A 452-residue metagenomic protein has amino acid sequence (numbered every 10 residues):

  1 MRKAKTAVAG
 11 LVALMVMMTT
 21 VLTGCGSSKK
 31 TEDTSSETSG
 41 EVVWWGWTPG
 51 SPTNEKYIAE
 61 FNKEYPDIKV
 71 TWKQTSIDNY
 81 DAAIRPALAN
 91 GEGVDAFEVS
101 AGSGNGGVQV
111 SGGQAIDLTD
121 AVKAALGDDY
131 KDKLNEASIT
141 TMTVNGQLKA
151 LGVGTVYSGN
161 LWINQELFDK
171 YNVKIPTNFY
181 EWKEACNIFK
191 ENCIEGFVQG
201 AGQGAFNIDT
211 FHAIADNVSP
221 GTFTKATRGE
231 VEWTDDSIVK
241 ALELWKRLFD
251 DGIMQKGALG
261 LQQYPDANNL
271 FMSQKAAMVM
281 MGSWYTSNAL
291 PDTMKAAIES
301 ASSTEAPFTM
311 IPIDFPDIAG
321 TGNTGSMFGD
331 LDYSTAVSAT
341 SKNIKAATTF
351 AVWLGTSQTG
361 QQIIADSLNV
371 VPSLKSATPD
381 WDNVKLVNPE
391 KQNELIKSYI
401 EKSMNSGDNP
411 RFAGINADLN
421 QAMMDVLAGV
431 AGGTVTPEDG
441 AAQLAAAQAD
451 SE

Functional and structural regions predicted by a protein language model:
M1-V42, K63, V122, K170 (+2 more regions): Short, low-complexity disordered leader/linker segments with a strong preference for bacterial N-terminal type II
E60-L134, E166, K170-T177, L270 (+4 more regions): Extracytoplasmic "Venus flytrap"/periplasmic binding protein-like
K63, N90, D251-I253, A296-N369: Extracytoplasmic/periplasmic substrate-recognition and gating elements
A87, D95, G127-E166, G322-D330 (+1 more regions): A structural signal for short loop-to-beta-strand junctions that line the ligand-binding cleft of periplasmic/secreted
S103-S158, T210, D236-S237, E305-F315: Hinge/lid segment of periplasmic solute-binding proteins
V144-V153, K183-T234, K246: Extracytoplasmic/periplasmic solute-binding protein
G152, A226-T227, S376, P389-Q448: C-terminal capping/gating helix-and-loop segments adjacent to ligand/active sites or protein-protein/ligand interfaces
C186-F189, R228-L259, M310, F315: Glycine-centered hinge/linker elements that transmit conformational signals in sensory and ligand-binding systems
